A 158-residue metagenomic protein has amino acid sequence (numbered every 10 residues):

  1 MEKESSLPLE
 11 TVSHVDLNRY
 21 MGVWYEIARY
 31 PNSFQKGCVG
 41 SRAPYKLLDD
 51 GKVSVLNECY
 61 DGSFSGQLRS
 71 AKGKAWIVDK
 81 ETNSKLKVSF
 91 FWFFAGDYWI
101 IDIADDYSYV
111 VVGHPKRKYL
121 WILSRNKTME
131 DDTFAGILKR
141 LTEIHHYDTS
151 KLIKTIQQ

Functional and structural regions predicted by a protein language model:
M1-Q158: A beta-rich soluble binding module of mature secreted/lumenal proteins
